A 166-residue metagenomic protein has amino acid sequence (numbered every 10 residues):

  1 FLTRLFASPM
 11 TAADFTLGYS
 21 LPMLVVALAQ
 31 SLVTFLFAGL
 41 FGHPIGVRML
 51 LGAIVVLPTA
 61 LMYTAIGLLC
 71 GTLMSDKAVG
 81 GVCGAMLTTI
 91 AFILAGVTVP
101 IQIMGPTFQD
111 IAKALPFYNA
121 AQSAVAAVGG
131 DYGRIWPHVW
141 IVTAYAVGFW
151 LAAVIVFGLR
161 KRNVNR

Functional and structural regions predicted by a protein language model:
F1-A12: Transmembrane helix boundary and interhelical loop/hinge segments in multi-pass membrane proteins
R4, A38-G39, G71-T72, D76 (+4 more regions): Transmembrane helix-loop junction
A12, T16-A85, T89, I135-T143 (+1 more regions): Alpha-helical transmembrane segments and their short interhelical loops
S75-A114, Y118: Transmembrane helix segments
P116-D131: Short, membrane-exposed interhelical loops at transmembrane-helix boundaries
V128, I141-R166: Junction motif at the cytosolic side of a transmembrane helix
